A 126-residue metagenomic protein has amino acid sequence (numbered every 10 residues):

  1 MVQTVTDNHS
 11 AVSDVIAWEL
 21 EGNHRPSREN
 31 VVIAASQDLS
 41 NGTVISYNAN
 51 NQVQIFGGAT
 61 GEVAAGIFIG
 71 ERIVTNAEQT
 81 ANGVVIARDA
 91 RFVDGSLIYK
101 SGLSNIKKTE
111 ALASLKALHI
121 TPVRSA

Functional and structural regions predicted by a protein language model:
M1-A126: Surface-exposed, low-hydrophobicity beta-strand/loop segments enriched in small/polar/acidic residues
